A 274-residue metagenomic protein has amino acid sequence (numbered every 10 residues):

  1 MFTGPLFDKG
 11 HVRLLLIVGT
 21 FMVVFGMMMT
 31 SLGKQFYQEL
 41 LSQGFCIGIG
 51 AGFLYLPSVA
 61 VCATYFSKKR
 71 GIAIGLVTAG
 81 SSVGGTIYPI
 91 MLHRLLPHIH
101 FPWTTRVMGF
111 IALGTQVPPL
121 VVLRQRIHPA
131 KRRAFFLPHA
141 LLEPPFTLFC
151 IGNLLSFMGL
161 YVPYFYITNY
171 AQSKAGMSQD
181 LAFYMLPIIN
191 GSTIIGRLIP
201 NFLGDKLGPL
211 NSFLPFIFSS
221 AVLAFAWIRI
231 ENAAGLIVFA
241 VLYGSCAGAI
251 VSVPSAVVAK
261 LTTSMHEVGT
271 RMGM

Functional and structural regions predicted by a protein language model:
M1-Q38, G204: Conserved MFS/SLC helix-loop-helix module at the cytosolic interface between two early adjacent transmembrane helices
D8-T20, D205-S219, A233, M265: Cytoplasmic membrane-interface "Motif A"-like loop-to-helix N-cap segments of 12-TM Major Facilitator Superfamily
H11, L32-K34, F66-S67, G176 (+2 more regions): Helix-breaking motifs and short loop linkers at transmembrane-helix boundaries and internal kinks in secondary membrane
F21-K34, L120, F218-E231: C-terminal ends and interior cores of transmembrane alpha-helices in multi-pass membrane transporters/permeases
L32-S42, I228-A240: Helix-loop junctions at membrane interfaces in 12-TM secondary transporters
G44, A51-F66, R70-I74, A249-S264: Intracellular juxtamembrane helix-capping segments at the cytosolic ends of symmetry-related transmembrane helices
K68-I127: Helix-loop-helix hairpin linking two adjacent transmembrane segments in secondary transporters
E143-L214, S255: Extracytoplasmic gate region of multi-pass secondary transporters
